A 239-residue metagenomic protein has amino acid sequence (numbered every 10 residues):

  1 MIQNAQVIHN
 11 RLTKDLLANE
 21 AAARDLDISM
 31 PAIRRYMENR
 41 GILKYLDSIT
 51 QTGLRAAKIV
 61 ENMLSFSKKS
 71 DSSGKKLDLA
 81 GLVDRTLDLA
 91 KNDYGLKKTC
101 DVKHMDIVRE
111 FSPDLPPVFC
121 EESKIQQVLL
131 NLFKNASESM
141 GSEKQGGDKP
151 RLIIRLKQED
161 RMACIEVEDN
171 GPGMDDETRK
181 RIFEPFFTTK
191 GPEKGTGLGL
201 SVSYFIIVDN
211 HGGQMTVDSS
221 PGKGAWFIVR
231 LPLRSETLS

Functional and structural regions predicted by a protein language model:
M1-L54, G74, Y94-H104, Q145-G147: Histidine phosphotransfer helical core of two-component systems
R35, N39-L46, K75-D88, V108 (+1 more regions): A conserved beta-strand-to-alpha-helix junction within the catalytic ATP-binding
L79, G173-R181, G195: Short helix N-cap motif at coil->helix boundaries in the Bergerat
D101-P116: Conserved catalytic submotifs in the C-terminal HATPase_c
G146-I165: Short beta-strand-loop-beta element adjacent to the nucleotide/active-site pocket used for signaling
G199, S203-Y204: Short alpha-helical Gxxx[C/S/T] motif in the catalytic ATP-binding
I207-V208: Detector for a conserved hydrophobic position within an alpha-helical segment of the HATPase_c
H211-D218: Glycine-rich ATP-binding loops of the HATPase_c
